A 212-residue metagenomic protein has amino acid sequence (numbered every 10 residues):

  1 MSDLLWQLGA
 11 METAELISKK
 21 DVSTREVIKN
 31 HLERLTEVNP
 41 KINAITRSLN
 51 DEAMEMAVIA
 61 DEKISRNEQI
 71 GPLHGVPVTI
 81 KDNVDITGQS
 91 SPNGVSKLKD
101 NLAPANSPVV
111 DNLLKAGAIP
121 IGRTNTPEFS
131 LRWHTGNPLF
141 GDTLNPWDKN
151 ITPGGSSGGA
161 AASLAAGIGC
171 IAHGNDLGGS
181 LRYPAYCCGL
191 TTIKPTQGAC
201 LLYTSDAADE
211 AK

Functional and structural regions predicted by a protein language model:
M1-E55: An N-terminal boundary/leader segment
A60-V76: Immediate post-signal peptide segment of exported/extracytoplasmic ligand-binding proteins
P72-V109: Enzymes and membrane/adaptor proteins characterized by extended Gly/Ser/Thr/Asp/Glu-rich, aromatic-dotted
I80, P120-N125, H173: General beta-strand structural signal in soluble alpha/beta enzymes
L113: Nucleotide-cofactor and metal-assisted catalytic machinery
F140-Y186: Active-site-proximal alpha-helical scaffold in enzymes
L177-L202: Glycine/threonine-rich beta-strand-loop-alpha-helix active-site module that forms ligand/phosphate-binding
Y203-K212: Single conserved hydrophobic/aromatic residue that forms the stacking wall/gate of nucleotide- or nucleobase-binding
